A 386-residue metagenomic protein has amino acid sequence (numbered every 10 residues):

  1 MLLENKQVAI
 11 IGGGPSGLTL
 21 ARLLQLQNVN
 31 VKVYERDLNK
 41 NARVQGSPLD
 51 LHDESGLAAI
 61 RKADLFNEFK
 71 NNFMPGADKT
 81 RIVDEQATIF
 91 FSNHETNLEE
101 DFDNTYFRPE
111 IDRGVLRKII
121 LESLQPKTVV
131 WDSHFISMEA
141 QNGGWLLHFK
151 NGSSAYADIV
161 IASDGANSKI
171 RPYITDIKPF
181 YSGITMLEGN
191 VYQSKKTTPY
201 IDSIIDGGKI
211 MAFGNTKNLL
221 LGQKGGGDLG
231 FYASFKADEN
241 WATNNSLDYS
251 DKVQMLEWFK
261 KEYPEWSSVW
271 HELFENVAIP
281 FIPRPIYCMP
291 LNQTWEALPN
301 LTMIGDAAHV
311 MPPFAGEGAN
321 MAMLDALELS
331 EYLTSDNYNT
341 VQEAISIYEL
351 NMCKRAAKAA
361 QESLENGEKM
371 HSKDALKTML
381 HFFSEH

Functional and structural regions predicted by a protein language model:
L2-V8, L23-Q25, D50-S194, N240-T243 (+1 more regions): Conserved N-terminal helical subregion
A9-L26, N30, Y34-D37, I161-A162 (+3 more regions): Conserved mid-domain beta->alpha element of the FAD-binding
R36, G46-S47: Glycine-rich active-site loop/strand segments that organize a redox cofactor
N41, N142-L146, A212-F213, I282-L291: Short gly/ser/thr-rich secondary-structure transition/capping motifs
A42, S168-P172, L220, L229-G230 (+2 more regions): Short catalytic/ligand-binding loop motif for oxyanion handling, primarily in non-cytosolic enzymes, centered on
F91-H94, E99-R108, D112-R113, K150-S153 (+1 more regions): Conserved FAD/dinucleotide-binding core of flavoprotein oxidoreductases
N167-S168, M186-E188, K217-L220, A308-H309: Histidine-centered metal-chelating micro-motifs
N366-H386: C-terminal domain-closing interface element
